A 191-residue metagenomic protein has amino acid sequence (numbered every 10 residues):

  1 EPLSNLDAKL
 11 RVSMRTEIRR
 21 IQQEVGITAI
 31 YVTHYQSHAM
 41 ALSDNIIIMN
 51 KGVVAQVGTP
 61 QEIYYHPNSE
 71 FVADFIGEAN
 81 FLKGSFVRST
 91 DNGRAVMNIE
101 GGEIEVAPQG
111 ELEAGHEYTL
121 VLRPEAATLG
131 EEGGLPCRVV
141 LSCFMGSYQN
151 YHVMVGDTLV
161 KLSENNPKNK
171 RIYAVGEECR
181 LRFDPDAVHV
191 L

Functional and structural regions predicted by a protein language model:
E1-F71: ABC ATPase nucleotide-binding domains
T16, E70, G84, C137-V140: Small-residue-enriched segments and motifs
R19-Q22, N45, V54, P60 (+4 more regions): Generic alpha-helical hydrophobic packing signal
S37, Q61, E70, L82 (+3 more regions): Glycine-centered loop/turn positions within well-structured domains that cap or flank conserved ligand/cofactor-binding
T59-R94, G115: ABC transporter nucleotide-binding domain
A79, S89-L191: Non-catalytic connector elements of ABC transporters
